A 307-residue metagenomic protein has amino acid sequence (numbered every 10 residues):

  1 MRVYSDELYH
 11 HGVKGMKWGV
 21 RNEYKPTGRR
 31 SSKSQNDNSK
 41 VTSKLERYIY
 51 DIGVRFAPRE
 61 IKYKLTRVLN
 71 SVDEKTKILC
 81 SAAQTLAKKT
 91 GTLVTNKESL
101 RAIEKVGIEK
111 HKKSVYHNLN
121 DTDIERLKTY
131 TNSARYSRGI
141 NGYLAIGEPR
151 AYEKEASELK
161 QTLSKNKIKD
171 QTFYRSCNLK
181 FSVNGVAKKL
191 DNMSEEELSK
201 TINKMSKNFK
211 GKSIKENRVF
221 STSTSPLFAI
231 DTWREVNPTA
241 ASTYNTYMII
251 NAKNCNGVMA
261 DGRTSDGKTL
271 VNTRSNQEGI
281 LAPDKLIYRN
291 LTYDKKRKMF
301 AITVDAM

Functional and structural regions predicted by a protein language model:
M1-Y116, L291-D294, A301-M307: Long, non-globular targeting/processing and low-complexity regions
T66-L69, A83, G91-M307: Mono-ADP-ribosyltransferase
